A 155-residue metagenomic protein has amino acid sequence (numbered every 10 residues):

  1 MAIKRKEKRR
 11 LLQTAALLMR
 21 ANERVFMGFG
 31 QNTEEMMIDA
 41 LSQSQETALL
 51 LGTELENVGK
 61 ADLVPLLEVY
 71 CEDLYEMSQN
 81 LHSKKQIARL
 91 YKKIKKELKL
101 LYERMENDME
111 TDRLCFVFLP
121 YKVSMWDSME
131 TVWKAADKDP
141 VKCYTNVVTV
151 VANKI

Functional and structural regions predicted by a protein language model:
A2-I155: N-terminal pre-catalytic "stem/leader" segment of glycosyltransferase-like enzymes
